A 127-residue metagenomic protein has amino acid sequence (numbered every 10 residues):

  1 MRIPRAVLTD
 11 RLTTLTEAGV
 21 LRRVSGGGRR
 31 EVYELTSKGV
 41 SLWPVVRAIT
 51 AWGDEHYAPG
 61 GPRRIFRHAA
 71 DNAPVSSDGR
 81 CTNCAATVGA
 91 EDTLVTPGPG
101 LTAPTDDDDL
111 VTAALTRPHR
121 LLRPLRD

Functional and structural regions predicted by a protein language model:
M1-I3, D127: N-terminal helix-turn-helix DNA-binding core of bacterial DNA-binding proteins
A6: Key DNA-contact positions within bacterial/archaeal DNA-binding proteins
R11: Residues within the DNA-recognition helix of helix-turn-helix
T14: Alpha-helical DNA-recognition elements
G19: Glycine-centered, phosphate/nucleic-acid-interacting loop/turn motifs that mediate DNA/RNA or nucleotide
R23: Short beta-strand "wing" residues that participate in macromolecule-binding interfaces
G27-V46: Basic, amphipathic "hinge/linker" alpha-helix immediately C-terminal to the N-terminal HTH DNA-binding motif
D54-D127: C-terminal regulatory/oligomerization modules of transcriptional regulators
